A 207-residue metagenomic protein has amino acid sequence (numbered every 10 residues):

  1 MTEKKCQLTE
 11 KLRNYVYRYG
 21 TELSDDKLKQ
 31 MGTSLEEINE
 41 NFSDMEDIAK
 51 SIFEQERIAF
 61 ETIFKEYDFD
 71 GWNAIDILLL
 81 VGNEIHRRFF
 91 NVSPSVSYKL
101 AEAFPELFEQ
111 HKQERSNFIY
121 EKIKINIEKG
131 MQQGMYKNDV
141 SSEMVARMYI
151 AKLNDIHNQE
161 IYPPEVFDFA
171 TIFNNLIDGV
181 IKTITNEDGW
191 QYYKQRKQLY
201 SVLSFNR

Functional and structural regions predicted by a protein language model:
E3-V16, I52-E56, F60, I123: Generic hydrophobic, amphipathic alpha-helix propensity
K11, R18-D47, S51: Helix-turn-helix
A49, F53, R57, E109-S116 (+2 more regions): Amphipathic, non-transmembrane alpha-helical scaffold segments
S51, T62-S95, A146-Y149: Hydrophobic alpha-helical connector segments
Y67, V96-L100, I156, E160-P163: Secondary-structure edge/capping motif, primarily at the C-terminal ends of alpha-helices and the immediately following
L79, K124-E128, S142-I150, A170 (+1 more regions): Short, well-structured alpha-helical segments
F90-K124, Q132-D139, M144: Short secondary-structure transition hinges
K129, V166-R207: C-terminal peripheral helix-coil segments that are non-catalytic and often amphipathic
